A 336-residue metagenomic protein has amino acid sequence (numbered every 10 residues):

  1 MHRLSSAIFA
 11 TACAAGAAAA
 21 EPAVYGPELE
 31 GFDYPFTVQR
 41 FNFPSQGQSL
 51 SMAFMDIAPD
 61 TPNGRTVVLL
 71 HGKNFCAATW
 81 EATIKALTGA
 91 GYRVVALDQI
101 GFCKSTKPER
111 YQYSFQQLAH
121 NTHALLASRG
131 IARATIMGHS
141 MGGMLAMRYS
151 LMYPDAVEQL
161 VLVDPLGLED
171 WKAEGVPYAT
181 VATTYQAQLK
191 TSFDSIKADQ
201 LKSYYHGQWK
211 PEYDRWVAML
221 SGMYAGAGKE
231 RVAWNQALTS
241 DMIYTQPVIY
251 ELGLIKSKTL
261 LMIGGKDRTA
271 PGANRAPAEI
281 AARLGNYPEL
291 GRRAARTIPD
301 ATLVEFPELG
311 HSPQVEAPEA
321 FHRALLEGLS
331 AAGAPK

Functional and structural regions predicted by a protein language model:
P27-I57: N-terminal cap/lid segment of alpha/beta-hydrolase-fold proteins
Q39, A78, Q99-F115, W171: Glycine-rich "HGGG/HGxG" loop immediately N-terminal to the catalytic nucleophile of the alpha/beta-hydrolase
F41, A225-R296: Conserved serine/cysteine hydrolase catalytic core
Q46, L50, M55-K104, A324: Conserved HGGG/HGGXW glycine-rich cap/lid loop of the alpha/beta-hydrolase fold
Q116-A134: Conserved acidic catalytic loop of the alpha/beta-hydrolase fold
L151, L160-T191: Flexible "cap/lid" loop of the alpha/beta hydrolase fold
T191-L252: Conserved alpha/beta-hydrolase catalytic His-Asp/Glu region
P288-K336: Catalytic active-site module of serine/aspartate enzymes centered on a nucleophile-bearing elbow/loop
